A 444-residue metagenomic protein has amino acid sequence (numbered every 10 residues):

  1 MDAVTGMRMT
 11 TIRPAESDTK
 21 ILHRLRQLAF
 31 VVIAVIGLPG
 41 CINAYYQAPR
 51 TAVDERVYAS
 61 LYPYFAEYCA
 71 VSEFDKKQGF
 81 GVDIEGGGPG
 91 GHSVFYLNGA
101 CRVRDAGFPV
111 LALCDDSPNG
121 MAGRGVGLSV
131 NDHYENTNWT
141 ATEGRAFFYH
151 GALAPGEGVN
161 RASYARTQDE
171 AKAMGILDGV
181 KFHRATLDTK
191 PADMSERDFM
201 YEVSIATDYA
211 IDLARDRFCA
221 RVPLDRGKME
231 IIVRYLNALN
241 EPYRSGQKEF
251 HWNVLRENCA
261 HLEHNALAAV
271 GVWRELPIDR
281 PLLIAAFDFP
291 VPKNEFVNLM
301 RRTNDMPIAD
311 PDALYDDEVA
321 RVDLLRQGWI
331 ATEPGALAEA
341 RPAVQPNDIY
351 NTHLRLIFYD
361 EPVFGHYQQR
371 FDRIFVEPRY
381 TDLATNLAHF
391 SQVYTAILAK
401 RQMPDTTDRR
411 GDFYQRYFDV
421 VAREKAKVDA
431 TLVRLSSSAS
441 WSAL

Functional and structural regions predicted by a protein language model:
E16-A29: Bacterial N-terminal signal peptides that target proteins for export
L28-P39: Bacterial N-terminal signal peptides
A34, G87, R256-C259: Active-site-proximal structural scaffolding
I42-V57, V180-L444: Activation targets extended, charge/polar-rich intrinsically disordered C-terminal tails
A44-Q168: Intrinsically disordered, low-complexity N-terminal segments that are enriched in acidic
R145-E196, M200, A210-A214: Active-site acidic/histidine clusters and adjacent loop/turn architecture that either coordinate catalytic ions
